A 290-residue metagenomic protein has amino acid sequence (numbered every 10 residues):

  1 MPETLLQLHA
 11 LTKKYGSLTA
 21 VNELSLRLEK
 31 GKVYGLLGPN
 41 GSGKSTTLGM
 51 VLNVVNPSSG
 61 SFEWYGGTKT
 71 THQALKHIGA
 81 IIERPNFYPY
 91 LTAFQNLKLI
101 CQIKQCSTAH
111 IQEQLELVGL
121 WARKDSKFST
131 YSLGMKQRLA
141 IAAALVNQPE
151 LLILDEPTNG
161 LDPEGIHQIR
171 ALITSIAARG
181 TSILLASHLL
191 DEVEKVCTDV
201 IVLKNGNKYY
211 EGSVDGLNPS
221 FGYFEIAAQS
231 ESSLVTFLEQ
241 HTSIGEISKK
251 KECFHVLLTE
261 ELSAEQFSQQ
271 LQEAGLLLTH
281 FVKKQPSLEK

Functional and structural regions predicted by a protein language model:
E3-L6, K13-L185, L190-K204, Y210: ABC transporter nucleotide-binding domains
H9, E29, A227-Q229, L257-T259: A structural detector for beta-sheet-dominated domains
T12, F94, L190, N207 (+3 more regions): Alpha-helix N-cap/helix-start and coil->helix boundary motif
G66, G79, L185, I226 (+2 more regions): Small/polar loops that bind or transfer phosphate-bearing groups
T68-K69, Q105, Q229, E261 (+1 more regions): Short, surface-exposed acidic/glycine-rich loop or hinge patches that mediate macromolecular interfaces
R170-H255: ABC transporter nucleotide-binding domain
L258-K290: C-terminal coupling/interaction segments
